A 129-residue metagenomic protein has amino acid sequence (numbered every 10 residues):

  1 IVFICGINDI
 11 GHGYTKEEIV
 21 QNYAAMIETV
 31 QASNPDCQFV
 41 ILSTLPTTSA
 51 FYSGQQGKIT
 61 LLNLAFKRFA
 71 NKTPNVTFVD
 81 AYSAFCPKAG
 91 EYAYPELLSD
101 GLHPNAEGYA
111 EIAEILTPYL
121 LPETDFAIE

Functional and structural regions predicted by a protein language model:
I1-C5, D9, Q38-S43, T77-D80 (+1 more regions): Structural recognition of the beta-strand scaffold that forms the well-ordered cores of secreted hydrolase catalytic
I1-V20, T44-A50: Oxyanion-hole/transition-state-stabilizing segment in secreted/luminal serine hydrolases and related acyltransferases
G6, T15, A24, E28-P35 (+3 more regions): Sec-exported extracytoplasmic/periplasmic mature domains
D9, T29, S99: Short, flexible active-site loop motifs that bind/organize anionic cofactors or intermediates
K16-M26, Q56-N63: Charged helix-capping and loop-helix junction motifs
Q31, V40, Q56-G57: Glycine/proline-rich loop-helix segments at beta-alpha junctions forming the active-site rim of enzyme cores
L45-E129: Catalytic His-Asp segment of secreted/periplasmic serine-dependent ester chemistry enzymes
